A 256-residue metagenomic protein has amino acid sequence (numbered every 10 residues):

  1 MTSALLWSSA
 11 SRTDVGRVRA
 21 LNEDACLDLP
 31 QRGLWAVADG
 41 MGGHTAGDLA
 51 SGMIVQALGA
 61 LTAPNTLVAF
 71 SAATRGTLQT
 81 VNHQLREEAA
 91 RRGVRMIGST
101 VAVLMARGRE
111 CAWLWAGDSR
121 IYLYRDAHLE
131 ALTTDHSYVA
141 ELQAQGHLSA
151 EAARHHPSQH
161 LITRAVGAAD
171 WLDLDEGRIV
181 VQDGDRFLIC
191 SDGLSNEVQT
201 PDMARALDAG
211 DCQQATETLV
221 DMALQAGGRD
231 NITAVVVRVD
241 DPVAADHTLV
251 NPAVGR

Functional and structural regions predicted by a protein language model:
M1-R256: PP2C/PPM-type serine/threonine phosphatase catalytic domain
